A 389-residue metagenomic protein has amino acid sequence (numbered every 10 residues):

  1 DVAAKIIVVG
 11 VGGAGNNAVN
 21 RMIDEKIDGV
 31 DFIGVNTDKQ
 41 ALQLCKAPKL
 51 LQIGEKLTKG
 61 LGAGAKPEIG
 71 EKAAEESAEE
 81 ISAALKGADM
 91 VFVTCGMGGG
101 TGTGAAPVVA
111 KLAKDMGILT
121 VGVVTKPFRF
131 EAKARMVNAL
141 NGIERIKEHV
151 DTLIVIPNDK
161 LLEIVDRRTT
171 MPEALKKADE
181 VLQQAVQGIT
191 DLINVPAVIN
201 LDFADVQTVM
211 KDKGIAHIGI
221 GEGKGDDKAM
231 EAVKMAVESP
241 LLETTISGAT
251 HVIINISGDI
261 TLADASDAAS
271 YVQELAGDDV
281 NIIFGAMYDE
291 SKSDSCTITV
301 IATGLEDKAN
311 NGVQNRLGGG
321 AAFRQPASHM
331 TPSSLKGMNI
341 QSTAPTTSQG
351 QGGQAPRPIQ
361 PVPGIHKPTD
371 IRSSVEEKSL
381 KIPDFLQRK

Functional and structural regions predicted by a protein language model:
D1-K389: Tubulin/FtsZ superfamily GTPase core signature
